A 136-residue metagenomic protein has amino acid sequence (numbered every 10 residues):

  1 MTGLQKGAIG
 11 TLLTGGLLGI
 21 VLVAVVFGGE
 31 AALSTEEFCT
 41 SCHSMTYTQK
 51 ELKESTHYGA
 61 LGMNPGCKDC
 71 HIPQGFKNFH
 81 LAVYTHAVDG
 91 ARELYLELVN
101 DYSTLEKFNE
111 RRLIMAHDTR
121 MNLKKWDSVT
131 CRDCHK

Functional and structural regions predicted by a protein language model:
T2-K136: Short sequence/structural segments immediately N-terminal
